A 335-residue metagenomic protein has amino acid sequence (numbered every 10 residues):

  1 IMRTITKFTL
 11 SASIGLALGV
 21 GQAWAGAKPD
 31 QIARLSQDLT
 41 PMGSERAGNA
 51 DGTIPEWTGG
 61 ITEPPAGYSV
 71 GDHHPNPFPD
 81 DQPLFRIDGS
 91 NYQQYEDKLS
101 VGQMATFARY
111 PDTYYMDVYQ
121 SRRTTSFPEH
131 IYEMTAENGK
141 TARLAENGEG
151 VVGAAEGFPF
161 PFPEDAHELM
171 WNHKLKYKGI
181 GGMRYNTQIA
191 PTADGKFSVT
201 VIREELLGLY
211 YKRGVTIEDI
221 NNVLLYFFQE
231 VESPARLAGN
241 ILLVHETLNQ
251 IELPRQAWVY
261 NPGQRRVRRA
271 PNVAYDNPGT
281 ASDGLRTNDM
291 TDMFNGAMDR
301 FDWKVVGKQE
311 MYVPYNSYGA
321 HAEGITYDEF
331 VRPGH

Functional and structural regions predicted by a protein language model:
I1-L10: Bacterial N-terminal signal peptides that target proteins for export
T9-G19: Bacterial N-terminal signal peptides
V20-A25: Sec/Tat signal peptide C-region and signal peptidase I cleavage site
P29-P254, N261: Solvent-exposed N-terminal domain segments of exported/luminal and surface proteins
L225-F227, N240-Y318, E323: Acidic, serine/threonine- and glycine-rich low-complexity intrinsically disordered segments that serve as flexible
A322-V331: Long, low-complexity, polar/charged, intrinsically disordered or flexibly structured peripheral segments
G334-H335: Extended, compositionally biased non-globular segments
